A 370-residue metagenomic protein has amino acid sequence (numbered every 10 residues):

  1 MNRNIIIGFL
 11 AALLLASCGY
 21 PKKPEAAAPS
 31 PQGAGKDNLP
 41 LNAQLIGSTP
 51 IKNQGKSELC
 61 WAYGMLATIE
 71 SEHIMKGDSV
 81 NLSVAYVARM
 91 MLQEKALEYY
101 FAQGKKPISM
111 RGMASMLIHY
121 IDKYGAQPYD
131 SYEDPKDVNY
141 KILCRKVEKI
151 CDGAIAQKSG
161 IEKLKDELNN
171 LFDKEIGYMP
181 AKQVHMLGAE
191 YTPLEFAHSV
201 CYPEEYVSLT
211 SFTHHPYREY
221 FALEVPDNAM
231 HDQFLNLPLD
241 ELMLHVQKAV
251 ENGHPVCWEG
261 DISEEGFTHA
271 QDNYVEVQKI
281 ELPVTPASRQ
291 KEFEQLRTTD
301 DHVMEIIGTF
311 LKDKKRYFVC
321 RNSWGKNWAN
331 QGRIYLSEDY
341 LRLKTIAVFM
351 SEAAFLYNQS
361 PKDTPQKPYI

Functional and structural regions predicted by a protein language model:
M1-N4: Positively charged n-region of N-terminal signal peptides that target proteins for export
L15-S17: C-terminal motif of bacterial Sec signal peptides marking the signal peptidase cleavage site
G19-P21: Bacterial signal peptide processing site
K23-I46: N-terminal regions that are enriched for targeting/export leaders and immediately downstream pro/stem segments
I46-E58, F101-S109, A229-N236, H245-V246 (+1 more regions): Second-shell loop/turn segments in exported
L82-E190: Papain-like cysteine protease catalytic cores
D166-I370: Active-site signature of cysteine proteases
